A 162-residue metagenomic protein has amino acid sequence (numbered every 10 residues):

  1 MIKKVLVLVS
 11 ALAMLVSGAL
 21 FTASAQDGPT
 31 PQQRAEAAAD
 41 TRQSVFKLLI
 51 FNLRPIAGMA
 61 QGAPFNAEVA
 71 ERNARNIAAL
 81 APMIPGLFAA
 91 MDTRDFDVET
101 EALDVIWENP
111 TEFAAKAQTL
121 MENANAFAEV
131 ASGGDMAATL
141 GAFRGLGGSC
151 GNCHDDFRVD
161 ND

Functional and structural regions predicted by a protein language model:
M1-K4: Positively charged n-region of N-terminal signal peptides that target proteins for export
V7-L8, R75: Short amphipathic alpha-helical "recognition" segments used for binding
L8, M14-A23: C-terminal segment of classical bacterial N-terminal signal peptides
V9-S10, L48: A periodicity- and composition-biased signal for non-globular, repetitive helical segments
A19-R34: Cleaved targeting-peptide boundary
E36-F65, R75, L80-D162: Sequence context surrounding c-type heme c attachment/ligation sites in exported
E68-E71: The feature represents the first ordered module of a protein
